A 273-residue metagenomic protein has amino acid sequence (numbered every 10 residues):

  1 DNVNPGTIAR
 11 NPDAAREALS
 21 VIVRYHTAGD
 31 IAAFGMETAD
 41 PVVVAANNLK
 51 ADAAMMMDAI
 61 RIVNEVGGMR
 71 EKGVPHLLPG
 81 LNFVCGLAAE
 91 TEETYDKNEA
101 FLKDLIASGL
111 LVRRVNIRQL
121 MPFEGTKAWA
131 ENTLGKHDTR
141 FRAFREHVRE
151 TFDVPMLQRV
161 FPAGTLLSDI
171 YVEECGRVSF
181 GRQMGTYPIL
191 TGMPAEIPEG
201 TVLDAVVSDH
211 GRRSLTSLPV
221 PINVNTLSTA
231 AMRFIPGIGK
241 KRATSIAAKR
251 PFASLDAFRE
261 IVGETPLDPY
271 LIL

Functional and structural regions predicted by a protein language model:
D1-G80, C85-E90: Conserved SAM/AdoMet-binding glycine-rich loop
F34, L81, L102, V115 (+1 more regions): Conserved, mostly hydrophobic/aromatic
A46, A88, E93-Y95, E99-I170: Radical SAM enzyme [4Fe-4S]-AdoMet core and its adjacent flexible, acidic and glycine-rich loops/tails across
R140-P221: Terminal RNA-binding accessory module
P221-R233: Disulfide-bonded cysteine-rich modules in secreted/extracellular proteins, activating on the conserved Cys frameworks
R242-S254: Residue-level signature of tetratricopeptide-repeat
A248, D256-L273: Alpha-helical interaction/regulatory segments in DNA maintenance proteins
